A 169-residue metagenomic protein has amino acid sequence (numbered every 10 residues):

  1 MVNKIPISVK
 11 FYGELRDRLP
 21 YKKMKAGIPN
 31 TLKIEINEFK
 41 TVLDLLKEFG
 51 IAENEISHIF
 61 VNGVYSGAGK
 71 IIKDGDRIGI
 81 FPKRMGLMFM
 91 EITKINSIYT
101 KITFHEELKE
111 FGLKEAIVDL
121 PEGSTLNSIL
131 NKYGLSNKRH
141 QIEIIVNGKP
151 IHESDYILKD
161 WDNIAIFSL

Functional and structural regions predicted by a protein language model:
M1-L169: Ubiquitin-like/PB1-type beta-grasp interaction modules and other compact soluble beta-rich domains
